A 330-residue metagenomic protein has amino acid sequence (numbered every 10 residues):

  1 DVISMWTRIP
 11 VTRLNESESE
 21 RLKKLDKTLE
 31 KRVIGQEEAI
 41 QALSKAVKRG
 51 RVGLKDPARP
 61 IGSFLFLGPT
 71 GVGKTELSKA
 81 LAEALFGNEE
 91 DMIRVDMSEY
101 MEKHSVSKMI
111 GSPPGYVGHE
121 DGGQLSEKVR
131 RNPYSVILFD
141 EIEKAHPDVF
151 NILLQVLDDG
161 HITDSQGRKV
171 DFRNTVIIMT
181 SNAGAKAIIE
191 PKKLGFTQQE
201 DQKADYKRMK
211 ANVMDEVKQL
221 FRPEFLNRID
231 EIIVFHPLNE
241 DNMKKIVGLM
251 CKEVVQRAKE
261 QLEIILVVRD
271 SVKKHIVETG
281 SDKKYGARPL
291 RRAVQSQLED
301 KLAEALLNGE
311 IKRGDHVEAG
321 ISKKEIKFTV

Functional and structural regions predicted by a protein language model:
D1-V330: AAA+ P-loop NTPase nucleotide-binding core of proteostasis motors
